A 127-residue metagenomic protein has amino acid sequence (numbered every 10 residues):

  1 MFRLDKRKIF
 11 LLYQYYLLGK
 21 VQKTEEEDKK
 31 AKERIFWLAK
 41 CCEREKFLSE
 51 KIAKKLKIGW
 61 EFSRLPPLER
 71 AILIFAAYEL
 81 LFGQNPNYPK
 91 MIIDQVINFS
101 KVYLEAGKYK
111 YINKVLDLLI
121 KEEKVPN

Functional and structural regions predicted by a protein language model:
M1-V102, A106-N127: N-terminal interaction/assembly modules
